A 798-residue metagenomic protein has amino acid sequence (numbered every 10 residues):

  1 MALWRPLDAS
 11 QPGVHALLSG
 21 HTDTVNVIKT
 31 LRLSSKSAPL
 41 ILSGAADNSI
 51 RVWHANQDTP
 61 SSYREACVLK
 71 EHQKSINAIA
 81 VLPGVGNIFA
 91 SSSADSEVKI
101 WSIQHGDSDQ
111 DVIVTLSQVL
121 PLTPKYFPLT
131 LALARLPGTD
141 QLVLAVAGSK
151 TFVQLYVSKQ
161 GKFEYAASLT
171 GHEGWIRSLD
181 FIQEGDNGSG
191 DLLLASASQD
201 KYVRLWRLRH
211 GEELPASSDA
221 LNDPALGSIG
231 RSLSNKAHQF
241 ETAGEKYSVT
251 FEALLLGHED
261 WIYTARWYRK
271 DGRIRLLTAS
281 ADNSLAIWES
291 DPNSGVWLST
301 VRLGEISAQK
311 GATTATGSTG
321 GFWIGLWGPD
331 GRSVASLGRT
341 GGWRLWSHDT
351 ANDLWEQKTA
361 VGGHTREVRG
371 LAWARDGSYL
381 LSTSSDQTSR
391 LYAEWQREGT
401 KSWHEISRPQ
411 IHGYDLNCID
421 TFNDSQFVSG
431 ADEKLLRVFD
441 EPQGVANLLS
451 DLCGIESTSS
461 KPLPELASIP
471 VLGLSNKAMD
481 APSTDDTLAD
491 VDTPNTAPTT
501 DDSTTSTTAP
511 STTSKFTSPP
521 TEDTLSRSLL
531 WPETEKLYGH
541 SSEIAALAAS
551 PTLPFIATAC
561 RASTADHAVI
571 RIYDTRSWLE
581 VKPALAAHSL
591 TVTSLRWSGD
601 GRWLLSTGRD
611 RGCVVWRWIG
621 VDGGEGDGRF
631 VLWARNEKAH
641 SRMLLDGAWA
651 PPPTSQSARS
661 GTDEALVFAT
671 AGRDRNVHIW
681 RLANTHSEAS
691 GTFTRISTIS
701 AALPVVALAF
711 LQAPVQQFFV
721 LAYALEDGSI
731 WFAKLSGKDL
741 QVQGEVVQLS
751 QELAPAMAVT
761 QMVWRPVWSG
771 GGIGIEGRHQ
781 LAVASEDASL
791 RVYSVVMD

Functional and structural regions predicted by a protein language model:
M1, T22-L33, Q73-L82, L122-P137 (+10 more regions): Canonical WD40 repeat/beta-propeller blade segments in eukaryotic WD-repeat proteins
M1, V14-A16, S35-L42, E65-C67 (+15 more regions): Structural hallmark of WD40 beta-propellers
A2-R5, I50-A55, V98-I103, V153-S158 (+17 more regions): WD40-repeat beta-propellers
Q11-V14, V25, P60-A66, I76 (+28 more regions): Short, structured motif recognition centered on aromatic/hydrophobic residues
L17-G20, V68-E71, V81, L122-T123 (+16 more regions): WD40 beta-propeller blade-start loop/N-cap
S43-N48, A55, S91-E97, V146-K150 (+14 more regions): Conserved strand-to-loop turn within each blade of WD40 beta-propeller repeats
F152, Y202-R204, R209-E259, S284 (+8 more regions): Terminal intrinsically disordered, low-complexity extensions flanking WD-repeat/beta-propeller proteins
S514-R609, V614-I619: Alpha-solenoid helical-repeat scaffolds
